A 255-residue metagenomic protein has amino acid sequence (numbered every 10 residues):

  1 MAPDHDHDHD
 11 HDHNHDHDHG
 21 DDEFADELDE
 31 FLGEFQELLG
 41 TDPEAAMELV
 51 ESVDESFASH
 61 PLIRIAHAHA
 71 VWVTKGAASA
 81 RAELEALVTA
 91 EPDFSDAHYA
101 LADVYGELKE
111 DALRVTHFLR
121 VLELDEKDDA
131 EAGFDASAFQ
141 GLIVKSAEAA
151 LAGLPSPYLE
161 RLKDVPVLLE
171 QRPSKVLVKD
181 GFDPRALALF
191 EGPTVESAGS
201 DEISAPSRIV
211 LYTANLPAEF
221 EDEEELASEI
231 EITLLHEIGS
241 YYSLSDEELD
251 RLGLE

Functional and structural regions predicted by a protein language model:
M1-D22: Histidine-centered metal-binding segments
D22-A25, G40, T74, S137 (+1 more regions): Charge-dense, low-complexity intrinsically disordered segments
E27-A132: Alpha-helical protein-protein interaction scaffolds
A100, G106-P193: A metal-dependent hydrolase signature that marks the N-terminal structural subdomain at the beginning of catalytic folds
P157, E237-Y241: Short alpha-helical functional segments enriched in proximate histidine and acidic residues
L189-E231, Y241-E255: Active-site scaffold of zinc-dependent metalloenzymes
L234: Active-site beta-strand/loop microenvironment that shapes enzyme catalytic pockets
